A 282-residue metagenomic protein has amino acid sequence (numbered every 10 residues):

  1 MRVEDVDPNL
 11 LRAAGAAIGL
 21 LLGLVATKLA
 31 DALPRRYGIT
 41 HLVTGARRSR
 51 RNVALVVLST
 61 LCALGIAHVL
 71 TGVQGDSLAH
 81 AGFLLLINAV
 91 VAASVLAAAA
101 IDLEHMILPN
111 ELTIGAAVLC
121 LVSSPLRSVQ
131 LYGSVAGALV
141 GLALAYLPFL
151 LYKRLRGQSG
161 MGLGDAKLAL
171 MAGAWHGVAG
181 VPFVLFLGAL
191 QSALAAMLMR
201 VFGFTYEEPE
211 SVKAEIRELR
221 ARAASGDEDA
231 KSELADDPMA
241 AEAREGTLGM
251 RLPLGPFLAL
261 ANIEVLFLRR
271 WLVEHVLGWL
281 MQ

Functional and structural regions predicted by a protein language model:
M1-Q282: A membrane-topology feature that recognizes alpha-helical transmembrane segments and their immediate juxtamembrane
